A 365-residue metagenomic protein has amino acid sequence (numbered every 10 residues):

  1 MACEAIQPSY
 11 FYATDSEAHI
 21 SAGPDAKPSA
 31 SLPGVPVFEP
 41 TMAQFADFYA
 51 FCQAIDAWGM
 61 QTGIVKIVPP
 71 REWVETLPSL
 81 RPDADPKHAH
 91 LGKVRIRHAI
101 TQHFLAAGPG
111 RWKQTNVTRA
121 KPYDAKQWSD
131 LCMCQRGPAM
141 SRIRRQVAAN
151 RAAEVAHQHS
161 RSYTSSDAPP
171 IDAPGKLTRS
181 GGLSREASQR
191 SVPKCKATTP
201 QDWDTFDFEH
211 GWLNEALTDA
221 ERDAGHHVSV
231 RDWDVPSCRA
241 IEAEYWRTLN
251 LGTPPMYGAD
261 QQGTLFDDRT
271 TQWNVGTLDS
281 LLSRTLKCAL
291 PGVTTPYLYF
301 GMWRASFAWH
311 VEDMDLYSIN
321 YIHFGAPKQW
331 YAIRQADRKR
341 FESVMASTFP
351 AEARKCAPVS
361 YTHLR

Functional and structural regions predicted by a protein language model:
M1-R365: Conserved N-terminal structural segment that caps and organizes enzyme catalytic cores in eukaryotes
